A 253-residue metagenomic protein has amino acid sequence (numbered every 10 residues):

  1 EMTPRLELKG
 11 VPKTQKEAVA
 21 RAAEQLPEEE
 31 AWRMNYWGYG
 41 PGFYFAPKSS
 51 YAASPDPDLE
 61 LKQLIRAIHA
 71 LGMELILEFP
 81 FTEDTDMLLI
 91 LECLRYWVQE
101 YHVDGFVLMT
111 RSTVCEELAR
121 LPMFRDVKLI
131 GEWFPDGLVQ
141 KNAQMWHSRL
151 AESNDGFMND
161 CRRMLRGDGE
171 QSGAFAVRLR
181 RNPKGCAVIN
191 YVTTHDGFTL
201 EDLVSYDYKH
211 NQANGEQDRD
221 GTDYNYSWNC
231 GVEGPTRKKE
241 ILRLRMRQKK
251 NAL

Functional and structural regions predicted by a protein language model:
E1-M2, Y44, E78: Conserved hydrophobic/aromatic pocket- or pore-lining residues that grip, position, or stack substrates in active sites
T3, K48, W133: Residues at the C-termini of beta-strands that transition into short coil/loop
P4, G10-W32, K141-G167: N-terminal start-of-domain structural block
L6-A20, P80, T193-D207: Short charge-dense sequence patches
L6-A70, E83-E100, A213-G234: Aromatic- and acidic-residue-enriched carbohydrate-binding clefts of CAZyme catalytic domains
Y51, P55, M109, S148 (+1 more regions): Charge-dense, low-complexity intrinsically disordered segments
L59-Q144, E152-D155: Active-site neighborhood of glycoside hydrolase catalytic domains
H102, C115-L253: Conserved alpha/beta catalytic core and glycan-binding cleft of carbohydrate-active enzymes
